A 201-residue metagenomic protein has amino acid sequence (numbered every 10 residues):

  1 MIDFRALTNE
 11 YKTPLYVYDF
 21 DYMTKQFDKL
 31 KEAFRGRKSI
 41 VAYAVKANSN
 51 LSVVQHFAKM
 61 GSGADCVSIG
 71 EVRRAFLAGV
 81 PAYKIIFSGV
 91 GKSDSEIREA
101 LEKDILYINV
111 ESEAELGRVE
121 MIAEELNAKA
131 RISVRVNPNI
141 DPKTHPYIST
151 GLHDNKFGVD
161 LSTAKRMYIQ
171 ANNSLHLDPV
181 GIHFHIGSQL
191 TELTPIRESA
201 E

Functional and structural regions predicted by a protein language model:
M1-A130, I169, S174-P179, T194 (+1 more regions): A charged N-terminal "starter" segment
A44, R131-N137, H183-H185: Short beta-strand segments
P138-E201: Active-site loop/helix belt of alpha/beta enzymes
